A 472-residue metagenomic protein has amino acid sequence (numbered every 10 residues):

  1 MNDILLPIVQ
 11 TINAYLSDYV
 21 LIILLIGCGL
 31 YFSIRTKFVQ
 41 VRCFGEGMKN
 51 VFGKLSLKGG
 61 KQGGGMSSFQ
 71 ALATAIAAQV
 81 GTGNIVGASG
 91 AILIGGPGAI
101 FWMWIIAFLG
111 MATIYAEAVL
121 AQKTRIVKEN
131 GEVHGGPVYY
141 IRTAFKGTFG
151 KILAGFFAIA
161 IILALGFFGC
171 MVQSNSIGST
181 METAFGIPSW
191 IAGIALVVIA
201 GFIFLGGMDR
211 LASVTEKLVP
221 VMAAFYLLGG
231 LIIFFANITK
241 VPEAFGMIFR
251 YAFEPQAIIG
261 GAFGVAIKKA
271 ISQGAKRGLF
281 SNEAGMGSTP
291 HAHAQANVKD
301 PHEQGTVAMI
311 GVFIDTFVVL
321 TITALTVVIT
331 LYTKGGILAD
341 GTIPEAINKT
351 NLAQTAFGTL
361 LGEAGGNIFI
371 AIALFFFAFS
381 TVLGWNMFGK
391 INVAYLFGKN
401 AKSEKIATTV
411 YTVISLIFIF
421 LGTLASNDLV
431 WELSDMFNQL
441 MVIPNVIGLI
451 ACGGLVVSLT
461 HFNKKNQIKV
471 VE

Functional and structural regions predicted by a protein language model:
M1-T82, I92-A99, G110, F420 (+1 more regions): N-terminal alpha-helical transmembrane segments of multi-pass membrane transport and channel/translocase proteins
N2-L5, R35-Q40, G83-A88, G166-G178 (+5 more regions): Transmembrane helix-loop junctions in multi-pass membrane proteins
L24-Y31, R35-M48, F157, S174-M181 (+3 more regions): Membrane-interface loop-to-helix entry segments
F32-S33, I106-G131, V138, R142-N175 (+3 more regions): Helix-loop-helix module between adjacent transmembrane segments
F38-M66, G90, G96-P97, A112-T148 (+3 more regions): Flexible loop linkers connecting adjacent transmembrane helices in multi-pass alpha-helical membrane transporters
G59-I94, L120-K123, E129-V138, R142-A144 (+2 more regions): Alpha-helical membrane segments and immediately flanking helix-loop junctions that form or couple to the substrate/ion
L109-E117, I194-M208, V219-T239, S272 (+3 more regions): Selective recognition of specific alpha-helical transmembrane segments in multi-pass small-molecule
A116-R125, E129, L231-M247, P255-V265 (+3 more regions): Extracellular/periplasmic helix-exit of transmembrane alpha-helices
